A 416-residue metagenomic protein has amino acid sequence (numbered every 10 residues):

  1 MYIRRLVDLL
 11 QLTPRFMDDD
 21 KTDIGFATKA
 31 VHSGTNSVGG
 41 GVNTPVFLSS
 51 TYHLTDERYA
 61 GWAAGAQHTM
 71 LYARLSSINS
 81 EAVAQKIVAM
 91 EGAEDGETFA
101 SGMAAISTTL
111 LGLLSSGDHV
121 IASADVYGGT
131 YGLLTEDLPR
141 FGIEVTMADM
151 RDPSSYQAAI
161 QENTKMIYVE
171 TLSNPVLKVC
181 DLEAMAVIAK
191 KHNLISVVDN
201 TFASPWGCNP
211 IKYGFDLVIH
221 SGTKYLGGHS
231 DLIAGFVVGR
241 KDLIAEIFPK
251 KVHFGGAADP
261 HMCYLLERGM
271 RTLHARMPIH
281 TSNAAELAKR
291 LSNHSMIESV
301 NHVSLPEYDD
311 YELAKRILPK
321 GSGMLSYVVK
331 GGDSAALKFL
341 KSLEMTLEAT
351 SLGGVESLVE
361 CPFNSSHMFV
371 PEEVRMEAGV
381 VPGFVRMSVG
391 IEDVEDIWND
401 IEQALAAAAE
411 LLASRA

Functional and structural regions predicted by a protein language model:
M1-R15, M270, M324: N-terminal amphipathic/basic-hydrophobic helices that include classical n-h-c signal peptides and signal-anchor
L6-L10, F16-S77, Q85: N-terminal "arm"/small-domain region of PLP-dependent enzymes with the aminotransferase-like
L12-P14, T135-E136, E144, A158 (+3 more regions): PLP-dependent enzyme catalytic core of the Aspartate aminotransferase-like
F16-T22, A27-N36, D95-M296, N301 (+1 more regions): Conserved PLP-enzyme active-site core in the AAT-like
T51, G239-L243, M270, V329-S334: Short loop segments at secondary-structure junctions
L54-A104, G129-D137: Conserved N-terminal alpha-helix of the aminotransferase class I/II PLP-enzyme fold
M90, L291-S295, L343: Acidic-histidine catalytic/liganding microenvironments
I297-V385, V389: Conserved C-terminal alpha-helix-loop-beta "cap" of PLP-dependent enzymes that closes/shapes the active-site mouth
